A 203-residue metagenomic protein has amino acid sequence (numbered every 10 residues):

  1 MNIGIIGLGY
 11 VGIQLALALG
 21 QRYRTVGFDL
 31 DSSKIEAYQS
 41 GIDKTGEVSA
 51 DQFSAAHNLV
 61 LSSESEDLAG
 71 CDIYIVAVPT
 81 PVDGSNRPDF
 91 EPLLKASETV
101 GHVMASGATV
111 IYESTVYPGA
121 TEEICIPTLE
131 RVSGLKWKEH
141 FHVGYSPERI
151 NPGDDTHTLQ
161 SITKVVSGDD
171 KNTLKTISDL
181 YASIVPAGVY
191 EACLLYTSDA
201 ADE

Functional and structural regions predicted by a protein language model:
M1-I42: NAD(P)+-binding Rossmann beta1-loop-alpha1 motif at the extreme N-terminus of oxidoreductases
Q21, H102-A105, E130-G134, S167 (+2 more regions): Generic secondary-structure signature for well-ordered alpha-helical cores
R24, L30-I73, T80-R87, R131-S133: Conserved N-terminal Rossmann-fold NAD(P) cofactor-binding segment
Q52-V60, W137-F141, V185-A187: A short helix-to-beta-strand connector/capping loop
Y74-V76, Y112, S167: Redox-cofactor binding/interface segments in oxidoreductases and associated redox assembly factors
V82-R149: Rossmann-like NAD(P)(H) cofactor-binding subdomain of soluble oxidoreductases
T115-V116, I126-T128, N151-K175: Short beta-strand and adjoining strand-loop segment in the mid-core of the Rossmann-like NAD(P)-dependent dehydrogenase
Y196-E203: Conserved small/polar residues in nucleotide/adenosyl-binding loops
